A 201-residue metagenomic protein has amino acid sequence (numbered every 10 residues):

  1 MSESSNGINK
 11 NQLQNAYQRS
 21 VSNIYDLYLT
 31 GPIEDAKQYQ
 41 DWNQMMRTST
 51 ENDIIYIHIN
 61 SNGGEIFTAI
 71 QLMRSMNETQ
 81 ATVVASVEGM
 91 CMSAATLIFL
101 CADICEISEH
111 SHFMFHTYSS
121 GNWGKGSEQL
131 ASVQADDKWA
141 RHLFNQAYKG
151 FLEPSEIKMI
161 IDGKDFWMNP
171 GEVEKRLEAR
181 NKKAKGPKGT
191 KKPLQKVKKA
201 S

Functional and structural regions predicted by a protein language model:
S2-D41, S61: STAS-typified acidic loop motif
N6-S20, T48, H58, I70 (+2 more regions): Catalytic phosphate/metal-binding cores of nucleic-acid and nucleotide-processing enzymes, i.e., regions that mediate
L27, I55, N122-A200: Charged, glycine-interspersed solvent-exposed loop segments at helix/strand-loop junctions that cap or gate access
L29, I57, F99, F113 (+1 more regions): Terminal peptide-recognition signature
Y39-Q40, I66-I70, T96: Conserved strand-to-helix beginnings and helix N-cap segments that scaffold or border functional pockets
Q44-N52: Short, basic/hydrophobic alpha-helical segments
N52-T68, T82-G89: Short, glycine-/small-residue-enriched flexible loop/hinge segments at domain edges that mediate gating
N77-N122: Glycine-rich beta-to-alpha active-site loop
